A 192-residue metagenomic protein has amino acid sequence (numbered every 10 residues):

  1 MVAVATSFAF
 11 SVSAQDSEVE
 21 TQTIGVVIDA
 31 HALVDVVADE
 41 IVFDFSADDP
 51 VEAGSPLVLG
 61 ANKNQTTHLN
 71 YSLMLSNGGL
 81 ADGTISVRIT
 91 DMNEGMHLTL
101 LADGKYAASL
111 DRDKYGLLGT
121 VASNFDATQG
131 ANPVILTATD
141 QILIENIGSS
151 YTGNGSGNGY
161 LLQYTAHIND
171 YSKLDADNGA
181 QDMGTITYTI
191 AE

Functional and structural regions predicted by a protein language model:
M1-S7: Bacterial N-terminal signal peptides
F8-A14: Sec/Tat signal peptide C-region and signal peptidase I cleavage site
A14-P133, D140-E192: N-terminal small/polar-rich segments of proteins
